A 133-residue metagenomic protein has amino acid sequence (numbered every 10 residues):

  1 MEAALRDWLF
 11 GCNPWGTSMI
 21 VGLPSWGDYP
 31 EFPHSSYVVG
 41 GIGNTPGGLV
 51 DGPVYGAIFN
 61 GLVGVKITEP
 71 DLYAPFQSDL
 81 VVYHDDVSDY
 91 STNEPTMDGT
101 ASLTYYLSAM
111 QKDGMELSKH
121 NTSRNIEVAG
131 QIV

Functional and structural regions predicted by a protein language model:
M1-I132: Aromatic (Trp/Tyr) and acidic
